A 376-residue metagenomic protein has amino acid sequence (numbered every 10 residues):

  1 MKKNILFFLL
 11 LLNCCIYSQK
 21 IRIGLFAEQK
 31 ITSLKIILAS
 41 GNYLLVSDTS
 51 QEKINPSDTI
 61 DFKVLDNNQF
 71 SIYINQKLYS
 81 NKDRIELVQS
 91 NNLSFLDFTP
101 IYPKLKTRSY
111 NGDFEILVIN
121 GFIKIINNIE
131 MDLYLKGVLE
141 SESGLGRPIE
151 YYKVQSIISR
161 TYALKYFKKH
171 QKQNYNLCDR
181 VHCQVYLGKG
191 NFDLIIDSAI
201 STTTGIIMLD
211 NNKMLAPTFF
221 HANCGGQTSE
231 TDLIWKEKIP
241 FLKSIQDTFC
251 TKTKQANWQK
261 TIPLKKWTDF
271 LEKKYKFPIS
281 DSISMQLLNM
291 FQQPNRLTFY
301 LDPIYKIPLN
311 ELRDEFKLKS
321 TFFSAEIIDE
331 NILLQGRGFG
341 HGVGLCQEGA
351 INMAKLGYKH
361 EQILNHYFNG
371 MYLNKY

Functional and structural regions predicted by a protein language model:
N4-N13: Sec-dependent N-terminal signal peptides
C15-Y376: Conserved, single-site charged/polar hotspot
